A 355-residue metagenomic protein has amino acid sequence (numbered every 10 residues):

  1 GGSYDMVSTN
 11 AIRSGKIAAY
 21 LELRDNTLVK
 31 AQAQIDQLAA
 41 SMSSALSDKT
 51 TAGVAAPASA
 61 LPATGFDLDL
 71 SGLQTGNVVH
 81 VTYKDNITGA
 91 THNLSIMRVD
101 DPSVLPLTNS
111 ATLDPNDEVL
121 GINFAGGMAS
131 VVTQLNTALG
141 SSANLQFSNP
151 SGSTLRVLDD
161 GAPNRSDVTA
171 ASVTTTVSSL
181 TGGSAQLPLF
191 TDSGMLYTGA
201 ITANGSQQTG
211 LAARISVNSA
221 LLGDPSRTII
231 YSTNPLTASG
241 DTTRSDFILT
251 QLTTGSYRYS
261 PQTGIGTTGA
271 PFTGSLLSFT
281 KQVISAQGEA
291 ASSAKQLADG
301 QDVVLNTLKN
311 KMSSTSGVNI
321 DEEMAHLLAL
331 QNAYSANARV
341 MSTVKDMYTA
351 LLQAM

Functional and structural regions predicted by a protein language model:
G1-M355: Structural signature of extracellular appendage/secretion-system components
